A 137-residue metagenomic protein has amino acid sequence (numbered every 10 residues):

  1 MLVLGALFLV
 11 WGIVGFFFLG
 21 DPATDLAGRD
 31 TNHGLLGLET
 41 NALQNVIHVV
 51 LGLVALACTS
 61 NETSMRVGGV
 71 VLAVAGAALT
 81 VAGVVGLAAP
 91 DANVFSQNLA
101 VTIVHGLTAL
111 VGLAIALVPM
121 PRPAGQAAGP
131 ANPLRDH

Functional and structural regions predicted by a protein language model:
M1-H137: Membrane-interface extramembranous regions
